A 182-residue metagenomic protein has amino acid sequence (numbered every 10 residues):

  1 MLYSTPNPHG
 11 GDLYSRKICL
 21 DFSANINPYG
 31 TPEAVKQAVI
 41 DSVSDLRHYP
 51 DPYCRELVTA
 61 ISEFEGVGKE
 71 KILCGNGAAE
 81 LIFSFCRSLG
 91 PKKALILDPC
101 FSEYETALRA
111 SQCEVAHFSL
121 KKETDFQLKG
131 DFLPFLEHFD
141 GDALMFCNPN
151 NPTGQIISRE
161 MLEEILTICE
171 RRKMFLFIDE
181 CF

Functional and structural regions predicted by a protein language model:
M1-H48, D140: N-terminal "arm"/small-domain region of PLP-dependent enzymes with the aminotransferase-like
P50, S62-S84: Short loop-beta-helix segment that forms the pyridoxal 5′-phosphate
G68, S111-Q112: Short, structured coil segments at secondary-structure junctions
G68-I72, K93, K173, E180: Short acidic capping loops at alpha-helix termini that bridge into adjacent secondary structure
G77-C86, G90, I178, F182: Glycine/small-residue-rich loop that forms an oxyanion/phosphate-binding "nest" at active or ligand-binding sites
S88-R109, P134: Conserved PLP-anchoring active-site segment centered on the Schiff-base-forming lysine
A116, K122-F182: Active-site phosphate-binding strand-loop segment of PLP-dependent enzymes
